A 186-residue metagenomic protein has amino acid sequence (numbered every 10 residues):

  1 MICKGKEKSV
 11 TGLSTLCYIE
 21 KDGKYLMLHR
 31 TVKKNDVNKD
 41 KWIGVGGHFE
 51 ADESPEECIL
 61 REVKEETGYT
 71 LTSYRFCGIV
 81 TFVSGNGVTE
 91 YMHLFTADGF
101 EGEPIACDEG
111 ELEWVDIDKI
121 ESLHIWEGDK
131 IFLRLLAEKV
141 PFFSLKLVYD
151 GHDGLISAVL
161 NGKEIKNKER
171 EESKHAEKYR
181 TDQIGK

Functional and structural regions predicted by a protein language model:
I2-L26, F49: Conserved N-terminal beta-strand and adjoining loop/helix that marks the start of the Nudix/MutT-like hydrolase domain
K4-G5, C77-S84: Short, solvent-exposed loop/turn elements at beta->coil junctions and helix N-caps that rim active or binding pockets
L13-T15, G23, E90-H93, G110 (+2 more regions): Change "...and in nucleic-acid phosphodiester-cleaving endonucleases..." to "...and in nucleic-acid processing enzymes
N35-D40, T89: A conserved beta-turn-beta hairpin within the catalytic core of GNAT-like acetyltransferases that forms part
K39-V45, S54: Short, surface-exposed acidic-centric catalytic microdomains
F49-T72, F82-L136, A158-N167, K178: Unchanged
E138-K186: Charged phosphate-binding loop/patch that engages nucleotide di/tri-phosphates or the phosphate backbone of nucleic
